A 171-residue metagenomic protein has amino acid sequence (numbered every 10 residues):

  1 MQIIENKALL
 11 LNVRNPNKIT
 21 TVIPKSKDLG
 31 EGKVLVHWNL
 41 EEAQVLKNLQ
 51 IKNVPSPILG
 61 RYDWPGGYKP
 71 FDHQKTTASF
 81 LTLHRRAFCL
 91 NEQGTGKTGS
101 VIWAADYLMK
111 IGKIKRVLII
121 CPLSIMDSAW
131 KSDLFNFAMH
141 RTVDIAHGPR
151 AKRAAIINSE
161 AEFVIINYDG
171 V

Functional and structural regions predicted by a protein language model:
M1-V54, I111: Charged, low-complexity intrinsically disordered regions
K18-V22, K27-G30, N53-R86, G94-V171: SF2 helicase/translocase NTPase motor core, specifically the RecA-like lobe 1 inter-motif segment between Walker
N91: The Walker A (P-loop) glycine that initiates the GxxxxGKT/S ATP-binding motif of P-loop NTPases
